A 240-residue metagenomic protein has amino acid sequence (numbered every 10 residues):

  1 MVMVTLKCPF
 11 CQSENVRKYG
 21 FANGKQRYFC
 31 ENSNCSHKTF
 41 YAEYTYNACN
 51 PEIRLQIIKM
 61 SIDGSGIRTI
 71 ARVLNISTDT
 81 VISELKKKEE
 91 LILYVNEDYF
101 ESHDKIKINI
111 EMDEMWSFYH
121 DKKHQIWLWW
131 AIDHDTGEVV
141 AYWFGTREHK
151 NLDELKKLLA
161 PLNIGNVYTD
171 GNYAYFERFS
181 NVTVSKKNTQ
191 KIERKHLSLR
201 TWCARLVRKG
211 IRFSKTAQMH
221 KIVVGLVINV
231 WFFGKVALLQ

Functional and structural regions predicted by a protein language model:
M1-Q240: Residue-level recognition of single "structural anchor" positions that define or cap local secondary structure
